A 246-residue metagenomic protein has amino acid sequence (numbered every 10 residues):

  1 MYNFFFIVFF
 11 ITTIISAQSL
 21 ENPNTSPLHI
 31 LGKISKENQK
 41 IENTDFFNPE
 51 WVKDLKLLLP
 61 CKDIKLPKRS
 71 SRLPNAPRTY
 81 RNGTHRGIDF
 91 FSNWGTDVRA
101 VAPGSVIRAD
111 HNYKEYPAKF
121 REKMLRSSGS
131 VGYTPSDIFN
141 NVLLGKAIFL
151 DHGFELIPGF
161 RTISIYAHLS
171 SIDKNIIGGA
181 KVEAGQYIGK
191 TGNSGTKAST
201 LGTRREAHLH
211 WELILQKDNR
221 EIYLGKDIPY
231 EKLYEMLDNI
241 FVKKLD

Functional and structural regions predicted by a protein language model:
M1-V8: Sec-dependent signal peptide recognition, specifically the positively charged N-region followed immediately by
V8-A17: Hydrophobic h-region of N-terminal signal peptides that target proteins for export in Gram-negative bacteria
S19-K146, G153-E155, A184, L233-D246: Surface-exposed, glycine-biased beta-strand/turn segments
S19-T44, G159, K174-D246: Acidic, glycine-rich catalytic/binding loops that coordinate metals and/or anionic ligands
I88, V142-I177: Active-site region of chymotrypsin-like
D89, V98-A100, I148-D151, S164-I165 (+2 more regions): Structural recognition of the beta-strand scaffold that forms the well-ordered cores of secreted hydrolase catalytic
R108, H168-S171, L215: A residue-level detector for short acidic-glycine micro-motifs
N112, L169, N193-S194: Residue-level structural signal for beta-strand termini and adjacent loop
